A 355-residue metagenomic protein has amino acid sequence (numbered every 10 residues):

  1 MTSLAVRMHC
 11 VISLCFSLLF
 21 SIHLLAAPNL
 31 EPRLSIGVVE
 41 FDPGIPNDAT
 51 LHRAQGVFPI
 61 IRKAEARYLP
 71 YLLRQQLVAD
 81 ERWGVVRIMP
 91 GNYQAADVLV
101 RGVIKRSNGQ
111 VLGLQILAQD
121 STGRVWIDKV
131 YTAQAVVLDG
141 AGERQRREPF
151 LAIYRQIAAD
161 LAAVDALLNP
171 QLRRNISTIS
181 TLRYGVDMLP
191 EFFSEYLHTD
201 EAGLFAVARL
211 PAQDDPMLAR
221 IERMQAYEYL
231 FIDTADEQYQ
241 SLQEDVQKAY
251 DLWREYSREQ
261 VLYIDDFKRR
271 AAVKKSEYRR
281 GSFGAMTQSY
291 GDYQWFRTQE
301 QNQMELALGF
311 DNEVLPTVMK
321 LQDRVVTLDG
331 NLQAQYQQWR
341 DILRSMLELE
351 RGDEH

Functional and structural regions predicted by a protein language model:
M1-M8: N-terminal secretory signal peptides that target proteins for export/translocation
H9-H23: Bacterial N-terminal signal peptides
A27-E31, A135-H355: C-terminal/domain-edge helix-coil "capping" segments
L34-V38, V85-I116: A short, hydrophobic beta-strand-centered structural micro-motif
V38-V78: An acidic helix/loop motif centered on a single conserved Asp/Glu that marks catalytic or ligand-interacting sites
Q75, A79-Y93, I176-S177: Short beta-strand->alpha-helix linker/helix-N-cap micro-motif that forms a surface specificity/interaction loop
G102-A141: Amphipathic beta-strand/beta-sheet edge segments enriched in Tyr/Trp
